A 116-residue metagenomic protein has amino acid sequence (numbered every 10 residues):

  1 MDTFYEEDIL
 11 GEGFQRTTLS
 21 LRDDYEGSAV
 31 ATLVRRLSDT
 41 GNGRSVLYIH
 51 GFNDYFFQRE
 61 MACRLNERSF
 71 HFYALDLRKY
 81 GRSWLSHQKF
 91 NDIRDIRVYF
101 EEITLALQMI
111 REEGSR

Functional and structural regions predicted by a protein language model:
M1-T40: N-terminal cap/lid segment of alpha/beta-hydrolase-fold proteins
T32, E60, E102-A106: Well-ordered alpha-helical segments embedded in enzymatic catalytic cores
D39-T40, E67-R68, E113: Alpha-helix C-cap/termination motif
G43-G51: Short beta-strand element of the alpha/beta-hydrolase
D54-A62, N66-S86: Conserved alpha/beta-hydrolase
D92-E113: Alpha/beta-hydrolase active-site loop
R116: Gly/Ala-rich beta-loop-alpha elbow adjacent to hydrolase catalytic centers
